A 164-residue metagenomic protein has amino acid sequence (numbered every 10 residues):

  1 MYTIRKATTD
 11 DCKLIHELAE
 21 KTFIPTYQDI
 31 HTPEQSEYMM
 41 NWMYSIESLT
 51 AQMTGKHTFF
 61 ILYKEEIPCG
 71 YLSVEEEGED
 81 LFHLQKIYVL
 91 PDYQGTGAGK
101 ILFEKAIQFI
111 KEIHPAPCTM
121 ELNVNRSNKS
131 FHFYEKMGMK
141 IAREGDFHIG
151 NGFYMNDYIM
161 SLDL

Functional and structural regions predicted by a protein language model:
Y2, K6-C12, H16-D92, F103-I113 (+2 more regions): Acetyl-CoA-dependent GNAT
I67, L90-E104, P117, N125-H132 (+1 more regions): Conserved glycine-rich acetyl-CoA-binding loop
A116-F131, E135-L164: C-terminal "cap" of GNAT-fold acetyltransferases
